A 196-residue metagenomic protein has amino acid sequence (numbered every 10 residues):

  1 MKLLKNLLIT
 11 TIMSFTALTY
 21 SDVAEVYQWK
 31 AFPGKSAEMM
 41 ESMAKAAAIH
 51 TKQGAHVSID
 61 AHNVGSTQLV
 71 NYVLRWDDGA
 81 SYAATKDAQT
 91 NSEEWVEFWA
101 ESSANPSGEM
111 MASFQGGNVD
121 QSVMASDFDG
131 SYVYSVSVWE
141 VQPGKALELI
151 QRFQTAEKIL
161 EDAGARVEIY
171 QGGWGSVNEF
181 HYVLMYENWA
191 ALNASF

Functional and structural regions predicted by a protein language model:
M1-Y20: Gram-negative bacterial Sec-dependent N-terminal signal peptides
A17-F196: Short S/T/G/P-rich N-terminal loop/turn motif that feeds into the first structured element of a domain
